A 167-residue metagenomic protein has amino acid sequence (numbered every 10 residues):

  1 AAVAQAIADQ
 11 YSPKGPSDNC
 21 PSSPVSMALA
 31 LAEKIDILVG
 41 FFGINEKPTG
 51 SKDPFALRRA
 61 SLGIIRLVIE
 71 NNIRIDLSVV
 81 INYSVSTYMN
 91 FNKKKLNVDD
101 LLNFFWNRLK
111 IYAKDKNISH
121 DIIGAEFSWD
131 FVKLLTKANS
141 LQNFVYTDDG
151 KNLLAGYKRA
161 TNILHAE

Functional and structural regions predicted by a protein language model:
A1-E167: Amphipathic alpha-helical "coupling" segments that flank catalytic cores
